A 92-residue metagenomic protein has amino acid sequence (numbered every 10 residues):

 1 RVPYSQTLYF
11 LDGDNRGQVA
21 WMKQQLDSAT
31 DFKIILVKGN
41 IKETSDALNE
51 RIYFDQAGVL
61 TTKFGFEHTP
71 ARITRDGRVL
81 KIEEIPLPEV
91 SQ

Functional and structural regions predicted by a protein language model:
R1-G39, T44-D46: Mid-length scaffold segments of soluble, non-membrane domains
V37, F54-A57, I85: Conserved beta-strand termini and adjacent loop/short-helix elements that scaffold enzyme active sites in alpha/beta
I41-E43, V59-T62: A short acidic, often aromatic-flanked loop/helix-cap motif at beta-alpha or helix-coil junctions that lines enzyme
A47-F54: Active-site regions of enzymes building and remodeling cell-envelope glycoconjugates
G58, F64-R72: Structural micro-motif
P70-L80: A short, hydrophobic beta-strand/beta-hairpin element that forms part of a small beta-sheet core
V79-Q92: Internal interaction segment
